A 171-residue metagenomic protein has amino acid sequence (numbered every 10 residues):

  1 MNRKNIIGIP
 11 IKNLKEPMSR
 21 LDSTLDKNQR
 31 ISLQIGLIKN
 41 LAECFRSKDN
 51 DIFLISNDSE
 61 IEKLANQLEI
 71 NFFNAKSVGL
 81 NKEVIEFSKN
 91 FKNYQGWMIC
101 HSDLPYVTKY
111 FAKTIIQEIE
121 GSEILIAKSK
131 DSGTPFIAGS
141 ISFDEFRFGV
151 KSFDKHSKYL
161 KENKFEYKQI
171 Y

Functional and structural regions predicted by a protein language model:
M1-L21: N-terminal nucleotide-binding beta1-loop-alpha1 segment
L21-Q29: Short glycine-enriched, charge-decorated loop/helix-capping segments at active-site entrances that position
S32-N50: A short, N-terminal amphipathic alpha-helix
D49-N71: Acidic donor-binding segment of Leloir-type glycosyltransferases
N66-M98: Short phosphate-binding loop-to-helix
H101-P105: The conserved acidic donor/metal-binding loop of glycosyltransferases
V107-S132: Conserved donor-nucleotide/metal-binding helix-loop-beta segment in metal-dependent transferases, i.e., the alpha-helix
I141-Y171: Active-site oxyanion/phosphate-handling segment shared across diverse enzymes
